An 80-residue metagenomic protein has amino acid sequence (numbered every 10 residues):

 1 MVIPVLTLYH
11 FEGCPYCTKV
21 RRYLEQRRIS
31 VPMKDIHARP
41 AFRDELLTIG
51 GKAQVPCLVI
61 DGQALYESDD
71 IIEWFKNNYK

Functional and structural regions predicted by a protein language model:
M1-I29: Local sequence-structure signature of Cys/Sec-based thiol-disulfide redox active-site neighborhoods
R22, Q26, D44, E73: Surface-exposed charge patches
S30-F42: Thiol-based oxidoreductase modules, predominantly thioredoxin-like and allied folds used for disulfide exchange
L47-Q54: Thiol/disulfide oxidoreductase modules built on the thioredoxin-like
P56-A64: A short, hydrophobic beta-strand/beta-hairpin element that forms part of a small beta-sheet core
W74-K80: C-terminal basic regulatory modules in eukaryotic proteins
